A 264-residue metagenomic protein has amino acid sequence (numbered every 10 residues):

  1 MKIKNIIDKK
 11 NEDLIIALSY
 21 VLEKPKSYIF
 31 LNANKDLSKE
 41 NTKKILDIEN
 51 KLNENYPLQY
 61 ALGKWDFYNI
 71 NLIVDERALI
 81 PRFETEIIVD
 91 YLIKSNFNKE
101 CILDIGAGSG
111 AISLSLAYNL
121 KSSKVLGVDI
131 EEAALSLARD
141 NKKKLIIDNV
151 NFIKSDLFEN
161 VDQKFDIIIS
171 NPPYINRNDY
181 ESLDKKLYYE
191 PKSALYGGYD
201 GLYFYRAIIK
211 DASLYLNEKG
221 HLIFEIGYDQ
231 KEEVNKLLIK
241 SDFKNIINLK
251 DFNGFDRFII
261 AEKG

Functional and structural regions predicted by a protein language model:
M1-D13: Non-catalytic nucleic-acid substrate-recognition regions in nucleic-acid-modifying enzymes
Y20-I93: Conserved AdoMet
L62, K154-S155, I226, K250: Short loop/edge segments at beta-strand edges and connector loops that shape dinucleotide/nucleotide cofactor-binding
I87-E181, K186, A207: Conserved SAM/SAH cofactor-binding pocket of Class I
E132, K185-Y215, H221, G227-D229: Glycine-rich S-adenosyl-L-methionine
K142, A212, L238: Conserved hydrophobic residues forming the short capping helix/wall of the S-adenosyl-L-methionine
Y228-S241: Short alpha-helix
I239-G264: Core SAM-dependent methyltransferase catalytic element
